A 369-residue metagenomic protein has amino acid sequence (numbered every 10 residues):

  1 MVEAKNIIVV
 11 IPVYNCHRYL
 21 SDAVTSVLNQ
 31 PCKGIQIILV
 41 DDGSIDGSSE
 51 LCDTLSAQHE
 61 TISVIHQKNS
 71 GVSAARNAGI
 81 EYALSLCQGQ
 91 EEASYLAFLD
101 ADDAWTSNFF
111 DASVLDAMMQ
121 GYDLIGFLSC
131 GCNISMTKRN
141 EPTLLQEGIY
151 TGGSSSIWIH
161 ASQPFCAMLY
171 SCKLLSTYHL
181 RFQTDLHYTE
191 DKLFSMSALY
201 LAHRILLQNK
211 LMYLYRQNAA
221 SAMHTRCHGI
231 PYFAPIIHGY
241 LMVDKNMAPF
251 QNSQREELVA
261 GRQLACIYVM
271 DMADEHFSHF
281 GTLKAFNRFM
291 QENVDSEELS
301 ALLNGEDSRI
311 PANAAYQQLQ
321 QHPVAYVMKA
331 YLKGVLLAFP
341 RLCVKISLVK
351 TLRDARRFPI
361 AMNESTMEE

Functional and structural regions predicted by a protein language model:
N15-N29: Short, well-formed alpha-helical segments that are part of the catalytic scaffolds of diverse glycosyltransferases
G34-G43, S63-K68, A101: Short beta-strand/loop segment that forms part of the nucleotide-sugar
D41-L51, S70-G71: A conserved acidic beta->alpha catalytic loop
Q67-G89: Glycine-rich, basic loop-to-helix element that forms the pyrophosphate-binding segment of sugar-nucleotide handling
L96: Short aromatic/hydrophobic "clamp" motif used to bind/position activated sugar donors
A101-Q208, Y213-P231, I267: Donor-binding/catalytic cores of nucleotide-activated saccharide and glycerol-phosphate transferases/polymerases
M212-N218, T225-R255, Y268-E298: Catalytic core of nucleotide-sugar-dependent glycosyltransferases
F277-E369: Membrane-interface aromatic/basic loop that binds lipid-linked glycans or pyrophosphate carriers, typified by
